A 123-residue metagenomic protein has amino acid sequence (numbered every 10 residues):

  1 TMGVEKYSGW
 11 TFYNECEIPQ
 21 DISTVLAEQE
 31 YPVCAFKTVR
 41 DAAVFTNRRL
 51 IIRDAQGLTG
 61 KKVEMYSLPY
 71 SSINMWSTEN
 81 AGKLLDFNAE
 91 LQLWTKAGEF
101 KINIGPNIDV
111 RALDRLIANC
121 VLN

Functional and structural regions predicted by a protein language model:
T1-A43, F100, N107, R111-A112 (+2 more regions): Anionic N-terminal interaction surfaces
L26-A42, T46-E99, N119: Phosphoinositide-binding peripheral membrane targeting modules
